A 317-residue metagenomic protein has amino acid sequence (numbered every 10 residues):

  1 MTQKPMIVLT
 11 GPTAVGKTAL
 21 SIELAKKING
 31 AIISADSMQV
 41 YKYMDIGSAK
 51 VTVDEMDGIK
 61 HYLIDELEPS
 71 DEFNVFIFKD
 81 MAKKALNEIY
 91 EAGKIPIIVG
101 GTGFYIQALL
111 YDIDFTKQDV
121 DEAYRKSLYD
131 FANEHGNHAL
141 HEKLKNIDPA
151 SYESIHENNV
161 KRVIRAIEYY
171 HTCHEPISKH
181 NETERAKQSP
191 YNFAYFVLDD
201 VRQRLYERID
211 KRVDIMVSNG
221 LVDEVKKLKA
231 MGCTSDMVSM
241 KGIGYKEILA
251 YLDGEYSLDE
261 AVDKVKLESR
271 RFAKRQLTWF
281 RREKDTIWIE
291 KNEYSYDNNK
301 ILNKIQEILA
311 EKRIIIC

Functional and structural regions predicted by a protein language model:
M1-C317: Phosphate/pyrophosphate-binding catalytic cores of soluble transferases and nucleic-acid-acting enzymes
